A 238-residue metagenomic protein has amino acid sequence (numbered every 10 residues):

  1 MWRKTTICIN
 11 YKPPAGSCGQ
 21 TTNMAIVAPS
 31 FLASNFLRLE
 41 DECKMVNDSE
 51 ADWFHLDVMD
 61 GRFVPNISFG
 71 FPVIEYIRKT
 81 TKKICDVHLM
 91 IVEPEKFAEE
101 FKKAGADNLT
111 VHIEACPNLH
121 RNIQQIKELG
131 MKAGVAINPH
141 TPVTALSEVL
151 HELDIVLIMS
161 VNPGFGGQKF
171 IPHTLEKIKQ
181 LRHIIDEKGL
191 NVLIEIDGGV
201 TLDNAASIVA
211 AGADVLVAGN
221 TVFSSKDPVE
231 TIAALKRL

Functional and structural regions predicted by a protein language model:
T22-A104, N108-T110, C116-N118, A133 (+7 more regions): Conserved N-terminal beta1-alpha1 strand-loop-helix module at the mouth
M24-V27, T81-V87, I126-A136, I184-I196: Short beta-strand/loop segments at the ligand-binding rim of alpha/beta enzyme cores
H112-E114, N138, M159-N162, G219-N220: Short beta->alpha connector loops at strand-helix junctions that form conserved, small/polar/Pro-enriched
H183, K188-I196, T201-A205, V209-L238: Alpha/beta catalytic cores of nucleotide-metabolism and tRNA/nucleoside-modifying enzymes
